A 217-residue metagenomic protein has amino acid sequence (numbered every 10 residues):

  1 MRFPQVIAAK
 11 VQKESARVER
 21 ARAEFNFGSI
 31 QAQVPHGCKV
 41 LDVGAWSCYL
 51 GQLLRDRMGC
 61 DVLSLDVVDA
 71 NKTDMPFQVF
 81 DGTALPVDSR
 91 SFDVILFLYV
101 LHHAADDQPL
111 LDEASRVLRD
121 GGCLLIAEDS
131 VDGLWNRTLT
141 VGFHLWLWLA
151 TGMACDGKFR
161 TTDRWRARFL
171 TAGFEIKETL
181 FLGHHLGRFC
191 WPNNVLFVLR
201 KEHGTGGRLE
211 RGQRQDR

Functional and structural regions predicted by a protein language model:
M1-V11: N-terminal, positively charged/glycine-rich alpha-helical extensions of SAM-dependent methyltransferases
E19-G37: Conserved alpha-helix/loop element of class I SAM-dependent methyltransferases that forms part of the SAM/SAH-binding
L41, W46-A84: Class I SAM-dependent methyltransferase SAM/SAH-binding core
Q52, A127-F189: C-terminal alpha-helical "lid/dimerization" subdomain adjacent to the S-adenosyl-L-methionine
L96: A conserved beta-strand element that flanks and buttresses the S-adenosyl-L-methionine
Y99-H103: Short catalytic micro-motifs in class I SAM-dependent methyltransferases
Q108-D120: A short glycine-rich, Lys/Arg-flanked "PGG" loop and its adjoining helix->strand segment in the class I
A172-G173, H185-R217: Core SAM-dependent methyltransferase catalytic element
